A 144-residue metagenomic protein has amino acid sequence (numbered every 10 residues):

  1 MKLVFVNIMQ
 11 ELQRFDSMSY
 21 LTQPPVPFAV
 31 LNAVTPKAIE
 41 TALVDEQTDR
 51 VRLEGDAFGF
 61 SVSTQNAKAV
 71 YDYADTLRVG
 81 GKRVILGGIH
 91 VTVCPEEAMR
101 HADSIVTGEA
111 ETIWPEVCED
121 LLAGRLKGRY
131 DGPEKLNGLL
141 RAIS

Functional and structural regions predicted by a protein language model:
M1-S144: Acidic, low-complexity intrinsically disordered segments
